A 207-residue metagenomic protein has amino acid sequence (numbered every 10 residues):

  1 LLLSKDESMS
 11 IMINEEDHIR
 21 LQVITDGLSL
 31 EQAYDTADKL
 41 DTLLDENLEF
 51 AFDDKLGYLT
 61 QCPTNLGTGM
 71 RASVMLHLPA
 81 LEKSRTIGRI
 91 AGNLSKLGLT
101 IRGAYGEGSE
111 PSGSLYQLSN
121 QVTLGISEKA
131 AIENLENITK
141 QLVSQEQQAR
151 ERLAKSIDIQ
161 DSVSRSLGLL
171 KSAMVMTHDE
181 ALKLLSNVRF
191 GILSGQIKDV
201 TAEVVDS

Functional and structural regions predicted by a protein language model:
L1-K55, M70, E82-S84, G88-G92 (+2 more regions): Long, Pro/Ser/Thr-rich low-complexity/intrinsically disordered regulatory tracts in eukaryotic proteins
G57-V74: Conserved phosphate/anionic-ligand binding catalytic regions in large, soluble enzymes, centered on
